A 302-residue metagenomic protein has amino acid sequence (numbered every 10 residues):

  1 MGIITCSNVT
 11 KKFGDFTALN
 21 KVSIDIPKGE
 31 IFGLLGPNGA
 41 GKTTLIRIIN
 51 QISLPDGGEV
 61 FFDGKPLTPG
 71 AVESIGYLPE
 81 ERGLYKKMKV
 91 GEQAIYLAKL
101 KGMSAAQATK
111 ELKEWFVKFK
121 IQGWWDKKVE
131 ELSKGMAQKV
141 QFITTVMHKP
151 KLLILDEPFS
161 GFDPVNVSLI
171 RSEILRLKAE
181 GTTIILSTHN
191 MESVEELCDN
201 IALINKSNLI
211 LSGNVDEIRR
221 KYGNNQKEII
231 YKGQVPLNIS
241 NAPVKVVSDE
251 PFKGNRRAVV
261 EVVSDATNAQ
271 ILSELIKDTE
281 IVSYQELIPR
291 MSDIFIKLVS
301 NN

Functional and structural regions predicted by a protein language model:
M1-I4, S300-N302: Short, Lys/Arg-enriched, disordered terminal segments
G2-I4, K11-N205, L211: ABC transporter nucleotide-binding domains
S7, D25, I230-K232: Residue-level recognition of well-ordered beta-strand positions that form the cores of beta-sheet-rich folds across
T10, T68, G91, I184 (+5 more regions): Alpha-helix N-cap/helix-start and coil->helix boundary motif
T145, E195-E196, R220, K277 (+1 more regions): Solvent-exposed polar/charged
S172-V260: ABC transporter nucleotide-binding domain
Q226-N302: Short, charged/small-residue-rich alpha-helical element at the C-terminal edge of ABC transporter nucleotide-binding
